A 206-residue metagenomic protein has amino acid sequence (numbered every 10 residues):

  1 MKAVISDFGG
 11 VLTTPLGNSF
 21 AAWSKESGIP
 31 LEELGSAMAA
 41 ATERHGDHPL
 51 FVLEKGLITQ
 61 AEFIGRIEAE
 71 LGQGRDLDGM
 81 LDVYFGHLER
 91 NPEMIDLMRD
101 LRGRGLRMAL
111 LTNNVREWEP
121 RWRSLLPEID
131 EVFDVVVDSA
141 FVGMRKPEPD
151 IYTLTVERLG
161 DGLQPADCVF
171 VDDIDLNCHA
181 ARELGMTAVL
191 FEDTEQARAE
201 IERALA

Functional and structural regions predicted by a protein language model:
M1-D96, G103, E119: N-terminal helical cap/lid subdomain that shapes the substrate entry/recognition surface in HAD-like hydrolases
K2-S6, V115-R116, P120-A206: Asp-based, Mg2+/Mn2+-dependent phosphohydrolase catalytic module
N18-A22, H48, E62, R66 (+9 more regions): Alpha-helical elements of Rossmann-like donor-binding domains used by nucleotide-donor carbohydrate transfer enzymes
I29, Q73, L106, D161 (+1 more regions): Short glycine/serine/threonine/alanine-rich loop segments
S36, G65, M80, N113 (+2 more regions): Proline- and acidic/polar-enriched loop/turn elements at helix boundaries
R104-G105, V132: Structured helix-beta-strand junction loops
L110: Phosphate-binding loop of NTP-binding sites
